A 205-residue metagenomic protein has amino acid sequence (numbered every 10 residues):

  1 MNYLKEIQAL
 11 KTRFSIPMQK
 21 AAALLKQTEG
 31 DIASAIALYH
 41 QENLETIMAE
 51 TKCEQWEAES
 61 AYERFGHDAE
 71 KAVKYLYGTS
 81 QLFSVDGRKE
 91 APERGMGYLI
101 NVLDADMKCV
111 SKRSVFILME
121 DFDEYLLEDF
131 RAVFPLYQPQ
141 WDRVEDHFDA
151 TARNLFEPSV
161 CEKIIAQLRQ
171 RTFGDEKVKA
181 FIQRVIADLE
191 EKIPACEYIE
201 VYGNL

Functional and structural regions predicted by a protein language model:
M1-A166, Q170-D188, Y202-N204: Short, amphipathic alpha-helical interaction segments embedded in low-complexity terminal/linker regions of eukaryotic
A195: Internal glycine-rich, Lys/Arg-flanked active-site/core loops of soluble domains
